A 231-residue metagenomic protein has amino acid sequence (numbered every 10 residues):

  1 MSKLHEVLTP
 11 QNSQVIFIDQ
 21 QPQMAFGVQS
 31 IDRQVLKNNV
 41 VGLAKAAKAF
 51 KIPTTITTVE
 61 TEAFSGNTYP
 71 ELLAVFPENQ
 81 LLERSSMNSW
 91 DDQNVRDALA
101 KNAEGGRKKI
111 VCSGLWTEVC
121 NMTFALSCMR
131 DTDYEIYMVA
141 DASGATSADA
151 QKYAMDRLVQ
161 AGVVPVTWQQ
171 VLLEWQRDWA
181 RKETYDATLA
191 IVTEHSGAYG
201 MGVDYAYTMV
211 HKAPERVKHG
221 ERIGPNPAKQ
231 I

Functional and structural regions predicted by a protein language model:
M1-S86, K101-E104, E135, K152-D156 (+2 more regions): Active-site acidic carboxylates
E60-S65, M87-W90, L115-N121, T146-S147: Acidic, metal-coordinating catalytic cores used for nucleic-acid/nucleotide bond scission and strand-transfer chemistry
T61, A142-S143, L172: Conserved beta-strand edge residues that scaffold enzyme active sites
T68, N94, T123-S127: A short acidic, amphipathic alpha-helical/loop segment
M87-D91, R96, C128: Long, charged low-complexity segments
Q93-G105: Short amphipathic alpha-helix with an adjacent loop that forms part of the alpha/beta core around
K108-W168: A contiguous pocket-lining binding segment that forms or flanks enzyme active sites
W168-Q176: Glycine-rich, Lys/Arg-enriched anion-binding loops that position phosphate/diphosphate groups for phosphoryl
